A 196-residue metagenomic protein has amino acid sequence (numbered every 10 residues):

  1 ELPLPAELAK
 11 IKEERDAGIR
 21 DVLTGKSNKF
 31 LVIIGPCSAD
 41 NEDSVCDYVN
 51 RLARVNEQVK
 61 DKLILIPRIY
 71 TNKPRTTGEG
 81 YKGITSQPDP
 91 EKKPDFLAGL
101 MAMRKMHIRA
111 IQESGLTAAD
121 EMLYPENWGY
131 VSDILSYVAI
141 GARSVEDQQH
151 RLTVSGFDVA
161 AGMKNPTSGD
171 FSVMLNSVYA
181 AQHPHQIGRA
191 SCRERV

Functional and structural regions predicted by a protein language model:
E1-T24: N- or domain-start disorder-to-order transition segments that initiate the globular core
K26-F30: A short, charged/proline- and glycine-enriched loop that marks the coil->beta-strand transition at the N-terminal
G35: Conserved, mostly hydrophobic/aromatic
D47-G129: A generic, well-ordered mixed alpha/beta core segment in the N-terminal half of proteins
Q87-M103, S136-G162, I187: Acidic, His- and aromatic-enriched active-site or binding-groove loops in soluble protein domains that engage sugars
R109-S155: Aromatic- and glycine-enriched pocket-lining scaffold segments that form the walls of small-molecule binding clefts
N165-V178: Ligand/cofactor-recognition surfaces for anionic moieties
I187-V196: Residue-level detector of conserved catalytic or cofactor/ligand-binding positions in enzyme active sites
